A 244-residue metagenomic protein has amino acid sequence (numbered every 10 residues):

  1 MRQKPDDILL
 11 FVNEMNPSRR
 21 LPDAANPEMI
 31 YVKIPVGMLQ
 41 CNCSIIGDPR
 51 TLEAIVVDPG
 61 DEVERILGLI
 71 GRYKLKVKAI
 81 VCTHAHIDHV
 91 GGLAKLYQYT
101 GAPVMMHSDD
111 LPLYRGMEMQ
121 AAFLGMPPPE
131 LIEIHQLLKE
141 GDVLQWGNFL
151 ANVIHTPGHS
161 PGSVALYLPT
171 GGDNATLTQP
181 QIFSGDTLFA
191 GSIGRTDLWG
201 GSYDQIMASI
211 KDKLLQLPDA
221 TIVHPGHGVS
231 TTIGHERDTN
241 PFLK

Functional and structural regions predicted by a protein language model:
R2-S18: C-terminal regulatory/interaction regions
D23-Y73, A165-S184: Conserved beta-strand hairpin/beta-sheet module of binuclear metal-dependent hydrolase folds, prominently
I46, T83, T156: Conserved S/T- and glycine-rich ATP-binding loop of Class I adenylate-forming
T51, D61-F149, P169-G172, P180 (+1 more regions): Active-site HxH/HxHxD metal-binding segment of metal-dependent hydrolases
I55-V57, A79-V81, V153-H155: Short catalytic-loop micro-motif centered on adjacent basic/acidic residues
V57, V104-M106, S184, P225: Hydrophobic residues in well-ordered beta-strands that form the structural core
M119-F123, F149-K244: Metallo-beta-lactamase
